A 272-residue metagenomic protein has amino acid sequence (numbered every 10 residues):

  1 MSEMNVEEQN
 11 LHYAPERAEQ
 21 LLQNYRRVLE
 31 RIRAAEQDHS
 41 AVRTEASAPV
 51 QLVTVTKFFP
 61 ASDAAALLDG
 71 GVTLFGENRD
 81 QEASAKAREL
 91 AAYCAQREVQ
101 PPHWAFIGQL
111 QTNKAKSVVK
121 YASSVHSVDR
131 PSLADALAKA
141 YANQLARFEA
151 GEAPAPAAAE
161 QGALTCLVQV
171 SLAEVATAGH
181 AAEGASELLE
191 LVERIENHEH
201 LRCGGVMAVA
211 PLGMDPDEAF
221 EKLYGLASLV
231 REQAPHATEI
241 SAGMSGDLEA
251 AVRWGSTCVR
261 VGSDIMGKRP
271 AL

Functional and structural regions predicted by a protein language model:
S2-G246, V252-W254, M266-K268: Conserved alpha/beta-domain cores
G76, V259-R260: Paired acidic/hydrophobic, glycine-rich loop segments that form the ligand-binding mouth/hinge of periplasmic-binding
T257-C258, D264: Divalent-metal-activated hydrolytic enzyme cores
C258, A271-L272: Active-site loop ensemble at the mouth of alpha/beta enzyme cores that anchors a bound cofactor
